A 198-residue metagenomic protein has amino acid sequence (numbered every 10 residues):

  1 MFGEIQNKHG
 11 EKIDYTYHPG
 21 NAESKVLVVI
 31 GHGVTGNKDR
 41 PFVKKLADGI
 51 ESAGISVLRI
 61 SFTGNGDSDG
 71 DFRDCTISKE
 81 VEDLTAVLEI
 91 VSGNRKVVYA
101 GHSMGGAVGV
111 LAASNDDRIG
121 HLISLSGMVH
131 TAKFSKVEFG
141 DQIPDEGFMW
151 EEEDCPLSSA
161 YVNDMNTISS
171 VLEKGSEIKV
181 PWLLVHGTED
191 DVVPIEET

Functional and structural regions predicted by a protein language model:
M1-E23: N-terminal cap/lid segment of alpha/beta-hydrolase-fold proteins
P41-V43, A47-D69: Conserved alpha/beta-hydrolase
D74-S92: Alpha/beta-hydrolase active-site loop
G101-G105, G109: Gly/Ala-rich beta-loop-alpha elbow adjacent to hydrolase catalytic centers
N115-A160, V180: Hydrolase active-site cap/lid region
P156-G175, V180: Active-site nucleophile elbow and catalytic-triad environment of alpha/beta-hydrolase enzymes
E177-I178, L184-H186, D190: Short beta-strand/loop motif that positions the catalytic acidic residue of the alpha/beta-hydrolase fold
D191-E197: Conserved alpha/beta-hydrolase "acid-adjacent" motif
